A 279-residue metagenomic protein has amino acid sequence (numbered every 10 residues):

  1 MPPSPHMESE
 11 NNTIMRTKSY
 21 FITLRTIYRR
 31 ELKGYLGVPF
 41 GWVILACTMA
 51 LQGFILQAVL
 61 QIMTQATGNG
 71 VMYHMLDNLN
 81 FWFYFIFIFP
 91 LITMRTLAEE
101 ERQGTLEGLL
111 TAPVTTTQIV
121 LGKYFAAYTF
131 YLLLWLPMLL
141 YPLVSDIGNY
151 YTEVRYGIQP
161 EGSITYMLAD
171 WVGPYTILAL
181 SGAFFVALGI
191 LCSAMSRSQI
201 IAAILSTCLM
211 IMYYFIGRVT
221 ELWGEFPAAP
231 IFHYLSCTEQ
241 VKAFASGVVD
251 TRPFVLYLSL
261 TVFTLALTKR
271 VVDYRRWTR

Functional and structural regions predicted by a protein language model:
M1-E10: C-terminal coupling/interaction segments
N11-L45: Aromatic- and glycine-rich beta-strand/loop motifs that create alpha-glucan
P39-A50, F125-P137, L205-E221: Hydrophobic alpha-helical membrane-insertion segments
C47, L76-E99: Long, hydrophobic alpha-helical segments
F54-Q57, V71-Y84, A126-R197, V249: Secretory targeting signals
V59-Y73, M195, A202-V271, W277-R279: Terminal transmembrane helical anchor/hairpin motif
P90-L110, Y124: Transmembrane helix boundary and interhelical loop/hinge segments in multi-pass membrane proteins
